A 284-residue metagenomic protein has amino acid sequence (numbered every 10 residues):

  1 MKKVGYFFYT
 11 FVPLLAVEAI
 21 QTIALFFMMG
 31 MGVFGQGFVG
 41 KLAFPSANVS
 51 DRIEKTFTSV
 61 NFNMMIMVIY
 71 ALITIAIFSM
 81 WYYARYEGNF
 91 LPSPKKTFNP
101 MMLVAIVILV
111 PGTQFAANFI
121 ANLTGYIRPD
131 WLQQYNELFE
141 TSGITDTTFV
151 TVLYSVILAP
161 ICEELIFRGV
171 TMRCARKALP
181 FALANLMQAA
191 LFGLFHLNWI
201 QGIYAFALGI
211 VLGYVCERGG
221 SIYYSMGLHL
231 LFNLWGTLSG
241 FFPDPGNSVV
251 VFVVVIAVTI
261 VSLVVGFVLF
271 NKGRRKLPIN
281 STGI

Functional and structural regions predicted by a protein language model:
M1-P94, L103, L234-I284: N-terminal, membrane-interfacial amphipathic/helix-forming hydrophobic leader that caps and precedes the first
K3, F98-P100, T148, L179-L186 (+3 more regions): Membrane-helix interface segments
T10-T22, V68-A76, L103-F115, V152 (+8 more regions): Alpha-helical transmembrane spans of integral membrane proteins, capturing the lipid-embedded, hydrophobic core of TM
E18-F27, A189, L194, I200-I256: Functionally important transmembrane alpha-helices
Q21, L25-M29, V33, Y82-Y86 (+10 more regions): Membrane-water interface at transmembrane helix exits
L42, K55-F57, G88-A159, N280-I284: Juxtamembrane helix-loop-helix connectors linking adjacent transmembrane helices in multi-pass membrane enzymes
G112-A117, N136-W199: Function-critical hydrophobic alpha-helical transmembrane segments in multi-pass membrane proteins
G125-Q133, C174-L183, D244-P245: Membrane interface segments of multi-pass transport proteins and intramembrane proteases
